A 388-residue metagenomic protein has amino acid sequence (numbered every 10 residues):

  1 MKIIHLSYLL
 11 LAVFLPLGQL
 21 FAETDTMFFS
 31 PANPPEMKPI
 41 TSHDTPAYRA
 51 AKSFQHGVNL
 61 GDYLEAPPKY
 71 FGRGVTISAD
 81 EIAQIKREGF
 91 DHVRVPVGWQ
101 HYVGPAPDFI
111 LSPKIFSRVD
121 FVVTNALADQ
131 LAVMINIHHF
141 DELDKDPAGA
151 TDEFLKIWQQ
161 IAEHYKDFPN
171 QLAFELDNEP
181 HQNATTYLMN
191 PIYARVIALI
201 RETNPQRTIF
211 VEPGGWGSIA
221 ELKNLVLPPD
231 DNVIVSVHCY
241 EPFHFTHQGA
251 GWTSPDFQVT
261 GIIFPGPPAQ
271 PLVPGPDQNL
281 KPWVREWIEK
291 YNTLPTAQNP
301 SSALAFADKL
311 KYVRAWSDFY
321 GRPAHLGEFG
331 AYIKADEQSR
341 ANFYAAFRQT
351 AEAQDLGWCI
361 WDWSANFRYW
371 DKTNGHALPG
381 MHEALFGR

Functional and structural regions predicted by a protein language model:
Y8-G18: Bacterial N-terminal signal peptides
E23-R94, F109, W316: N-terminal carbohydrate-binding accessory modules
P39-T45, T76-I82, R118, E153-E163 (+3 more regions): Alpha-helical scaffolding within the catalytic cores of extracellular/periplasmic polymer-degrading hydrolases
A66-G72, W99-I115, H139-E153, Y369-G375: Surface-exposed, active-site-proximal loop segments in enzymatic domains
I82-D91, I110-I137, D144-A173, I192-T203: An active-site-proximal structural segment forming one wall of the substrate-binding cleft that immediately precedes
L155-P300, K311-Y332, A353-Q354: Active-site region of glycoside hydrolase catalytic domains
A335-R388: Aromatic-rich peripheral "rim/lid" segments of glycoside hydrolase catalytic domains that contact and position glycan
